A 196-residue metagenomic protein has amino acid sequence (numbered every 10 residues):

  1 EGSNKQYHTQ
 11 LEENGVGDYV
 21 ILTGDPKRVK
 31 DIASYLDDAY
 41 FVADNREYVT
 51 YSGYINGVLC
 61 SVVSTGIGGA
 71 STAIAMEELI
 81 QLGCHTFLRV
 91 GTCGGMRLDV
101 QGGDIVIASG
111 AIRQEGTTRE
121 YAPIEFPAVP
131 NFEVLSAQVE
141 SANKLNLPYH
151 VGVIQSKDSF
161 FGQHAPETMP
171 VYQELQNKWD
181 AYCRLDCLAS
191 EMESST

Functional and structural regions predicted by a protein language model:
E1-S136: Metabolite-binding pocket within alpha/beta catalytic cores that recognizes anionic/polar moieties
D18, V58, L147-P148, L188: Short, well-ordered coil/turn segments that N-cap beta-strands
A43, A189-S190: Short Gly/Pro-enriched turn/cap motifs at secondary-structure boundaries
V129-D186: Active-site rim beta-loop-alpha module in soluble metabolic enzymes
E191-T196: Short glycine-rich, acidic/polar surface loops and turns
